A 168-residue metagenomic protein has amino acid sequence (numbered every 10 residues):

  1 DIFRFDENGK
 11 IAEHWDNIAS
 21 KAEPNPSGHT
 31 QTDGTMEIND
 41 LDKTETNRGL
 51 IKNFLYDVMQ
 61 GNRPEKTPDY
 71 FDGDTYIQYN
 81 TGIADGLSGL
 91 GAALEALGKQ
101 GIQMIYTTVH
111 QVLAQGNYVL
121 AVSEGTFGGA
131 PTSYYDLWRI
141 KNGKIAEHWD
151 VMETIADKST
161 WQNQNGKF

Functional and structural regions predicted by a protein language model:
D1-F168: C-terminal and inter-domain tail/linker signature
